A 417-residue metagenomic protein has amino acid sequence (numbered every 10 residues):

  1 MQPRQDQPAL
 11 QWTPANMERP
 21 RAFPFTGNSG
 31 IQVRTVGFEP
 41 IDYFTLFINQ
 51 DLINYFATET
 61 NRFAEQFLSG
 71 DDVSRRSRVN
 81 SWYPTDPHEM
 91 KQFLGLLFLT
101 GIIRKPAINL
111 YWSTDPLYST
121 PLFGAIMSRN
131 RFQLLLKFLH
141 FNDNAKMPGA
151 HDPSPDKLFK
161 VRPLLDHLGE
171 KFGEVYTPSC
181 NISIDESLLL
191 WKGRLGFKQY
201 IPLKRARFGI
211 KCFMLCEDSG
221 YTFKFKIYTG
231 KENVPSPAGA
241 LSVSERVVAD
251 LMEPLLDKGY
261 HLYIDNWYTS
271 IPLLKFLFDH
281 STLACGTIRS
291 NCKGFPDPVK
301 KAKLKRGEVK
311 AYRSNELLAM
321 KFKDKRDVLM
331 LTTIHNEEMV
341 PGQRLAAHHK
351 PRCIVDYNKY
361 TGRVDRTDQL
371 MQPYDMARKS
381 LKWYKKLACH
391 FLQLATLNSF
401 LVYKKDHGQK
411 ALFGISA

Functional and structural regions predicted by a protein language model:
M1-K275, S281-L283, T287-C292, H335 (+4 more regions): N-terminal initiation segments
R4-Y43, L283, G294-L392, N398: An anionic, glycine-rich sequence signature occurring as long contiguous blocks
L117-I126, P298, A302-K303, A417: Eukaryote-specific, cytoplasm-facing alpha-helical/coiled-coil scaffolding segments in long proteins
D406-A417: A short, flexible helix-boundary coil/loop motif
